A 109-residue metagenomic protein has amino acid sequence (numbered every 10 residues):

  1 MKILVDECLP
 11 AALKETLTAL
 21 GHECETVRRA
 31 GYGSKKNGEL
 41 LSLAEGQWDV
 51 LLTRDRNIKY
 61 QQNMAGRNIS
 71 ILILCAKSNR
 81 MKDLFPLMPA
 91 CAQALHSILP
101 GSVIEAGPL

Functional and structural regions predicted by a protein language model:
M1-D49: N-terminal first-folded block
K2, R56, L72: Single, function-defining residue in the core of a domain
K14-E15, Q61-N63, D83: Short glycine-/acidic-enriched loop or helix-start segments at secondary-structure transitions that form or flank
L17-L20, L40-L41, A65-I69, P86-L87: Short, glycine/charged-enriched secondary-structure capping and boundary segments
G21-H22, I58-G66, V103: Solvent-exposed interaction patches of small proteins and small membrane subunits
A44-M64: Acidic, metal-binding active-site segment of PIN/NYN-like and related structure-specific nucleases
N68-P108: C-terminal structural segments of small proteins and small subunits
